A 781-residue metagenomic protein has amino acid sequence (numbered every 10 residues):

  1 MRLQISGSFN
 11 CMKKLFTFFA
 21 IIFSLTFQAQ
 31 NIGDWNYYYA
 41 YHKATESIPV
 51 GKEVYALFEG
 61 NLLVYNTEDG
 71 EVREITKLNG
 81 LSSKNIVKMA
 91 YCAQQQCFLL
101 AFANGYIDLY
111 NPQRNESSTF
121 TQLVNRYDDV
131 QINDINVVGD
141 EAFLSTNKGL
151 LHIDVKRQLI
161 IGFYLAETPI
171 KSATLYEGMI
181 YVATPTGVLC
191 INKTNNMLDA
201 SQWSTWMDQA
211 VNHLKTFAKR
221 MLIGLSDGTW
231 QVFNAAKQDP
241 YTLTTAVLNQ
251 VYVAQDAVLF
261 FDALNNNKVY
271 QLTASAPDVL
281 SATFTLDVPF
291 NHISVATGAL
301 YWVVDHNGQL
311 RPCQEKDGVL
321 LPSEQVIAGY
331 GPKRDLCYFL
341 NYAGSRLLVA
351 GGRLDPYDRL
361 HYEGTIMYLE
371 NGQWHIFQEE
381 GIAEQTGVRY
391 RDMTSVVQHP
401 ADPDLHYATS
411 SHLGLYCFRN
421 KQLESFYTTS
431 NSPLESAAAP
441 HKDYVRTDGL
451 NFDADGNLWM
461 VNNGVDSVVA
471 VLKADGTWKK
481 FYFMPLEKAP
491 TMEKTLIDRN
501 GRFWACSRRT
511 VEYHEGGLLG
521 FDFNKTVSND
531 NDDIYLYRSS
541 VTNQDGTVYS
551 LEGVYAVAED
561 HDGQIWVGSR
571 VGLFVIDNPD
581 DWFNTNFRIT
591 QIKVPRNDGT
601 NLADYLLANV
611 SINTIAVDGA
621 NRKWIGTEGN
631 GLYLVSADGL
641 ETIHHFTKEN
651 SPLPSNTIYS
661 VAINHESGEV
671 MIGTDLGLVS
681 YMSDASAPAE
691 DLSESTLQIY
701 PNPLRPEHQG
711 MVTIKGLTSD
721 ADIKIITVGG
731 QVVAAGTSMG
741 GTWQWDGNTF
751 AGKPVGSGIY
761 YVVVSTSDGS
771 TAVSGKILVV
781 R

Functional and structural regions predicted by a protein language model:
M1-D34, R781: Bacterial Sec-dependent N-terminal signal peptides
S24, D691-K724, T742-W745: Glycine-centered coil/turn sites that cap beta-strands in beta-rich domains
A29-L697, V732, V763: Carboxylate-rich, polar loop motifs that coordinate divalent cations or form catalytic acidic clusters
K77, S738-G769: Short, surface-exposed loop/turn motifs with a glycine/proline- and acidic-biased composition
A93, F102, H665, G716-T718 (+2 more regions): A generic beta-sheet turn/junction motif
D722-V733, Y760: Short, glycine-anchored, charge-dense loop/turn motifs used at functional sites
A772-I777: Edge beta-strands of extracellular beta-sandwich domains
